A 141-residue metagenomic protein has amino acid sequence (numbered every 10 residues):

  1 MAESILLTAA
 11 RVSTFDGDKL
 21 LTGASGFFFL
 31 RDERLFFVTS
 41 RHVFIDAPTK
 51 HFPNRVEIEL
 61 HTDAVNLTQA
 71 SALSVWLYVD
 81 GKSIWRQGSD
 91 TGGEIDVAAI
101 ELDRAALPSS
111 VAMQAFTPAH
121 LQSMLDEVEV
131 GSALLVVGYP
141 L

Functional and structural regions predicted by a protein language model:
M1-A2, R31-E33: Generic structural signal for short, solvent-exposed loop/turn connectors between secondary structure elements
E3-R11: Short, hydrophobic/aromatic-rich segments at coil-to-beta transitions
A10, T14-G17, T22-G23, L30-D32 (+1 more regions): Serine endopeptidase catalytic core focused on the charge-relay Asp
L35-F37: Hydrophobic residues embedded in beta-strands of well-ordered beta-sheets
A47-P48: Beta-propeller domains
